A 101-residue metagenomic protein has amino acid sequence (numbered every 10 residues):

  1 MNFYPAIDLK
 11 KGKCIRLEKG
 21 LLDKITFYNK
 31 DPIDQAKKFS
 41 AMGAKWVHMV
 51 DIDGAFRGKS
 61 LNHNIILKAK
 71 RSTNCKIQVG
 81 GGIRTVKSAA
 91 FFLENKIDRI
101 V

Functional and structural regions predicted by a protein language model:
M1-C75, I83-K87: Conserved N-terminal beta1-alpha1 strand-loop-helix module at the mouth
V79: Conserved phosphate/oxyanion-binding catalytic-loop motifs
I83, F91-V101: Glycine-rich phosphate-binding active-site loops on the catalytic face of alpha/beta enzymes
